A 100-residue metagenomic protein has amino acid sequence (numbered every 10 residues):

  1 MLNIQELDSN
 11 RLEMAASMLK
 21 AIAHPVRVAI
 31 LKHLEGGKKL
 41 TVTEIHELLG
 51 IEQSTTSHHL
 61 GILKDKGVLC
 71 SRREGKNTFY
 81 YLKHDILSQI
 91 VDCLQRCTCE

Functional and structural regions predicted by a protein language model:
M1-A15, E35-G36, H84-E100: Amphipathic alpha-helical dimerization/coiled-coil segments that flank or bridge DNA-binding/regulatory modules
I4, C70-S71: Short secondary-structure boundary/capping segments
Q5, I30, K66: Solvent-exposed, flexible loop/coil residues
E13-S54, E74-I86: N-terminal helix-turn-helix DNA-binding core of bacterial DNA-binding proteins
V42, G67-L69, G75-K76, V91-C93: Short, Lys/Arg-enriched C-terminal cap helix and immediately downstream tail that follows
E47, K64-D65, C70: Alpha-helical residues within the helix-turn-helix
L60-G61: Short, hydrophobic-biased segments on the C-terminal half of alpha helices that form "recognition helices"
